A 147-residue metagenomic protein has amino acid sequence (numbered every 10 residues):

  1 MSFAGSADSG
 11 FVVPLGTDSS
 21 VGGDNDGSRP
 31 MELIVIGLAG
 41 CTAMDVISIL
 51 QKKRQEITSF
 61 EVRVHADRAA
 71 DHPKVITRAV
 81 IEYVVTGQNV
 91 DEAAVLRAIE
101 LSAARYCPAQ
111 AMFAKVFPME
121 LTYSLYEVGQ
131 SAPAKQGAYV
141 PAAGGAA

Functional and structural regions predicted by a protein language model:
M1-I36, I47-A147: Extended beta-strand/beta-hairpin segments
